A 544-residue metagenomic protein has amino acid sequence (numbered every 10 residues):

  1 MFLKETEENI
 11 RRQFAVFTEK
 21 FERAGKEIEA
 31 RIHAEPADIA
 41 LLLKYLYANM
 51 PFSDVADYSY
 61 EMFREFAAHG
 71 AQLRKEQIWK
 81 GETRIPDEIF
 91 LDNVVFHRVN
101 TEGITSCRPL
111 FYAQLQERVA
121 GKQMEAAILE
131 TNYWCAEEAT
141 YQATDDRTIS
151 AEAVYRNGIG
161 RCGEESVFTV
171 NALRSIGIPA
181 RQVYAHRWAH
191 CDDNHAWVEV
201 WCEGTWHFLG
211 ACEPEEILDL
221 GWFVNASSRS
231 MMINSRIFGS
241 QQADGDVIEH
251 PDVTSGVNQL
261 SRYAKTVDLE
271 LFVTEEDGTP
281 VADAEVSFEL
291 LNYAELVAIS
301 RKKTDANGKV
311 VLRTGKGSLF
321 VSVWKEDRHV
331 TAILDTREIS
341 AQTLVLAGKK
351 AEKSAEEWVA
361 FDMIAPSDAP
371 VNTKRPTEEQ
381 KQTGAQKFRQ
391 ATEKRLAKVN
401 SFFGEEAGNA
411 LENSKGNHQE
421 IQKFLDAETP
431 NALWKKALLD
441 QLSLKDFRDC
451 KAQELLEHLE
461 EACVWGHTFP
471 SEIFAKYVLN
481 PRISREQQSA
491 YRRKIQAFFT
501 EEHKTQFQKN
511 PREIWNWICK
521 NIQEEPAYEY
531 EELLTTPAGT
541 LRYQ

Functional and structural regions predicted by a protein language model:
F2-K4, A113-Y133, E138, Q142-E152 (+3 more regions): Hydrophobic/aromatic-rich core segments of domains that either
K4-N157, D193, H418-K423, A427-Y543: Secondary-structure boundary elements
V267-G278: A short, amphipathic beta-strand motif
E276-E295, K316-S318: Short, ordered, surface-exposed loop/turn motifs in non-cytosolic proteins
N292-T314: Short, acidic Ser/Thr/Gly-rich low-complexity loop/linker segments typical of extracellular and cell-surface proteins
G317-R328: A short, solvent-exposed beta-strand micro-motif common in secreted/extracellular proteins
E326-A351: Structured interaction patches on ligand/partner-binding surfaces of diverse proteins
A347-N417: Compositionally biased low-complexity segments at domain edges in trafficked proteins and select soluble regulators
